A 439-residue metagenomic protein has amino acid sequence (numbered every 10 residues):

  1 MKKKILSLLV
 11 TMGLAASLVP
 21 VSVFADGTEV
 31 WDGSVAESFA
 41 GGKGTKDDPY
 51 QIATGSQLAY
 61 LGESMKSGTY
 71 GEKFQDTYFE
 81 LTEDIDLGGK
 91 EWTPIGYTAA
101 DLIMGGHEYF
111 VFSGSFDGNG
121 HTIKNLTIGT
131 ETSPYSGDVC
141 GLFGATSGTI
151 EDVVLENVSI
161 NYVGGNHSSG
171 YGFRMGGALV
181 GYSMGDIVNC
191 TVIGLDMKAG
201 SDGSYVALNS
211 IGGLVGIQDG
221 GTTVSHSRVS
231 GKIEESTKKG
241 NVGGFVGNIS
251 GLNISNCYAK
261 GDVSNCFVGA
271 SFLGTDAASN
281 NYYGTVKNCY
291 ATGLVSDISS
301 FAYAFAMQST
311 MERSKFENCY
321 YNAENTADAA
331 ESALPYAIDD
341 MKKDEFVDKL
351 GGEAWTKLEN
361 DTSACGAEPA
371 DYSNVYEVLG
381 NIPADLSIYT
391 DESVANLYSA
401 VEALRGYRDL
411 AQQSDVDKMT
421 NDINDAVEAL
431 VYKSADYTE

Functional and structural regions predicted by a protein language model:
M1-I5: Positively charged n-region of N-terminal signal peptides that target proteins for export
L6-A15: Sec-dependent N-terminal signal peptides
A16-F24: C-terminal segment of classical bacterial N-terminal signal peptides
S17-L18, T69-Y70, R405: A short hydrophobic/aromatic micro-motif that marks alpha-helical segments and, especially, helix-coil
F24-Y376: Surface-exposed repetitive/solenoidal architectures
E368-E439: Beta-rich interaction/scaffold domains
